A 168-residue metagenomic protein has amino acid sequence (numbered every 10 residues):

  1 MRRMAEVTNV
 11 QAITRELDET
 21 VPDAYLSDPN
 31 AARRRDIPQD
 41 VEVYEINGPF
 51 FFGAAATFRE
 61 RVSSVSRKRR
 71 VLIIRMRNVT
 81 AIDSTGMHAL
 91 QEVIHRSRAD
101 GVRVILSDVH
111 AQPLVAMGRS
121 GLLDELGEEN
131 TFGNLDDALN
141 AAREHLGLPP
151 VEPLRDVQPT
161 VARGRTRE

Functional and structural regions predicted by a protein language model:
M1-A12: Flexible hinge motifs at transmembrane-helix junctions and intramembrane kinks/re-entrant loops in multi-pass membrane
A12-E168: Structured cytosolic domains appended to multi-pass membrane proteins
